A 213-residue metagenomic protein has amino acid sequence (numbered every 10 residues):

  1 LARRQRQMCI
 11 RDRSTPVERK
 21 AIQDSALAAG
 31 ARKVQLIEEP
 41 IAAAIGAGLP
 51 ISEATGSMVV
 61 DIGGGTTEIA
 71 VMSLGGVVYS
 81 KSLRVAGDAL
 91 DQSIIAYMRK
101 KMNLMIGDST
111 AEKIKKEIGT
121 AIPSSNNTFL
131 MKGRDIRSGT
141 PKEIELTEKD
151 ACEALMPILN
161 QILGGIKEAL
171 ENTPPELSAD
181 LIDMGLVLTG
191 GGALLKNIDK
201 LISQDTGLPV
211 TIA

Functional and structural regions predicted by a protein language model:
L1: ABC ATPase A-loop
R4-Q7, R11-I62, A70-L186, A193-A213: Nucleotide/phosphate-binding catalytic cleft detector across ATP-hydrolyzing and phosphate-transferring enzymes
G65: Conserved Rossmann-like nucleotide-cofactor binding loop
